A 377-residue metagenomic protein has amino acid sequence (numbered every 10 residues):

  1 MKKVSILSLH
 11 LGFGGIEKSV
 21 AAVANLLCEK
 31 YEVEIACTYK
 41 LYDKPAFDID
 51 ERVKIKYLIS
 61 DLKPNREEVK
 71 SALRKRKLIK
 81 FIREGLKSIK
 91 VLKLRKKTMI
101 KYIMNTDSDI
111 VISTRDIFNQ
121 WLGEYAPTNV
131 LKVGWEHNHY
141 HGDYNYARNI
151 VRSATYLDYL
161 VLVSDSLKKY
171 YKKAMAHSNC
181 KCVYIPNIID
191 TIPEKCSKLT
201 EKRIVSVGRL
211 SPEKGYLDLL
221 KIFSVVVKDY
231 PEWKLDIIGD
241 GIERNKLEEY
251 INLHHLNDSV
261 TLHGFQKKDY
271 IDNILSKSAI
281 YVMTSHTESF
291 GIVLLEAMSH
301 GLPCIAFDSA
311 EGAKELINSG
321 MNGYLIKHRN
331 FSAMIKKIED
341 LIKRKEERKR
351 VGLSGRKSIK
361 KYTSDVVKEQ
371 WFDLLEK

Functional and structural regions predicted by a protein language model:
E17-A22, K202, S206-K228, I242-E248 (+1 more regions): A conserved mid-protein helix/loop that constitutes part of the nucleotide-sugar donor-binding site
G134-H141, T155-P193: Donor nucleotide-sugar binding/catalytic pocket of nucleotide-sugar-dependent glycosyltransferases
E232, A333, D340, E347-K361 (+1 more regions): A short, well-ordered alpha-helix in the C-terminal region of glycosyltransferases
E248-Q266: Nucleotide-activated donor-binding/catalytic signature segment of Leloir-type glycosyltransferases, i.e., the conserved
F265-Q266, N273-S278, W371: Short alpha-helical donor nucleotide-sugar binding micro-motif in glycosyltransferases
H286: Aromatic "clamp/platform" in nucleotide-sugar-dependent glycosyltransferases that forms part of the donor/acceptor
P303-F307: Short hydrophobic beta-strand element within catalytic cores of glycosyltransferases and related nucleotide-activated
N318-G320, Y324-F331, D340-K345: Conserved acidic donor-binding segment of nucleotide-sugar-dependent glycosyltransferases
